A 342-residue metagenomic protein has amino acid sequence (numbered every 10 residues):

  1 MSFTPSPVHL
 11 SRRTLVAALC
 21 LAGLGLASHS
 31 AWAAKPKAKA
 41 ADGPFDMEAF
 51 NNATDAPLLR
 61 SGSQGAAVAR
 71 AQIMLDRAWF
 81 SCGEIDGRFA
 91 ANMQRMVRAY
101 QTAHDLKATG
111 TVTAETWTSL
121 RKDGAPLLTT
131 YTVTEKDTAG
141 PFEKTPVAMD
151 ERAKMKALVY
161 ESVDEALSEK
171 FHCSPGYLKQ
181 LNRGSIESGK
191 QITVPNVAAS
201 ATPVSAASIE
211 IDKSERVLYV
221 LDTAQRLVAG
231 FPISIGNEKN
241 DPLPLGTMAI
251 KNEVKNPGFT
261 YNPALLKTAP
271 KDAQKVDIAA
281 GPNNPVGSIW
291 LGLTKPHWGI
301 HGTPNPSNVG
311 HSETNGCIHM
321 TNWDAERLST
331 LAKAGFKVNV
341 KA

Functional and structural regions predicted by a protein language model:
M1-L10, T14-S28: N-terminal secretory signal peptides
H29-A33: Sec/Tat signal peptide C-region and signal peptidase I cleavage site
A56-Q64, S81-G87, L106-K107, D150-L158 (+5 more regions): Second-shell loop/turn segments in exported
S63-T109: A short amphipathic alpha-helical interaction element
A71-L75, I85-D86, M96-Q101, V163-F171 (+2 more regions): Short alpha-helical segments in extracytoplasmic peptidoglycan/chitin-binding modules and envelope-associated proteins
A91-D137, K179-S208: Extracellular LysM carbohydrate-binding repeats and other cell-envelope/extracellular binding modules
A198, V204-T303: Gly/Pro-biased beta-strand-loop elements
P270-A342: Exported/periplasmic cell-wall-interacting domains
